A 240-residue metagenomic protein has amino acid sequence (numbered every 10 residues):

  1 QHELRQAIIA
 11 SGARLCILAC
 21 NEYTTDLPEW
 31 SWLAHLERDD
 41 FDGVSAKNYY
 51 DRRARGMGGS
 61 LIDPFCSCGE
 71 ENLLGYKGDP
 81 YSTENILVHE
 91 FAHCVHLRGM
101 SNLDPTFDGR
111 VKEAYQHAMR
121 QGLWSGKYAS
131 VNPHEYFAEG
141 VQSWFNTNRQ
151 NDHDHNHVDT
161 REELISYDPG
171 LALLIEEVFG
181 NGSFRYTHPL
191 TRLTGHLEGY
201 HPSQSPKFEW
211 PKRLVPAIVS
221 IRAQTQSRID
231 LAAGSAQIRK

Functional and structural regions predicted by a protein language model:
Q1-Q116, D154-H157: Acidic/His-rich structured neighborhood in mature extracellular/periplasmic domains
Q6-A10, G109, E113-Q121, P216-A223 (+1 more regions): Polar/charged alpha-helical tracts
S31-L33, S125, F145, P211: Short linear interaction motif-like sites in intrinsically disordered regions of transcription factors
G78-I86, Y128-N132, I165-P169: Soluble non-cytosolic domains of exported or imported proteins
P80, L123-G126, T160: Residue-level detector of alpha-helix boundaries and kinks
L97-Q150: Post-HExxH zinc-binding segment in Zn-dependent metallohydrolases
V141-G234, I238-R239: Pan-zinc metallopeptidase signature
